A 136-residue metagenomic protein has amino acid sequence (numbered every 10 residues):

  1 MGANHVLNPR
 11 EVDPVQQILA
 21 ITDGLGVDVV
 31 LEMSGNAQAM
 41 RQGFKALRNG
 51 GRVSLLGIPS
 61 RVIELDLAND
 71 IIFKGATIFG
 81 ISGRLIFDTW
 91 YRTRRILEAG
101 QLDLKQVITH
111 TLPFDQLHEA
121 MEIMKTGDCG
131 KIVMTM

Functional and structural regions predicted by a protein language model:
M1-Q42: Adenosine-nucleotide cofactor-binding segment
N4-H5, T77, D103: Conserved beta-strand segments of alpha/beta enzyme cores
V6, I18, V30, L47 (+3 more regions): Hydrophobic packing within well-folded, soluble alpha/beta domains
L7, D28-M33, L56-G57, I81-S82 (+1 more regions): Glycine- and other small-residue-rich loops at beta-strand/loop junctions that grip anionic moieties
V12-P14, I63, P113: Short acidic loop-to-helix transition motifs that present clustered carboxylates
N36-A99, M136: Glycine-rich phosphate-binding loop and adjacent beta-alpha segment of Rossmann(oid) nucleotide-cofactor-binding
R41-K45, F87-M136: C-terminal hydrophobic helical "lid"/dimerization subdomain of Rossmann-like NAD(P)H-dependent oxidoreductases
